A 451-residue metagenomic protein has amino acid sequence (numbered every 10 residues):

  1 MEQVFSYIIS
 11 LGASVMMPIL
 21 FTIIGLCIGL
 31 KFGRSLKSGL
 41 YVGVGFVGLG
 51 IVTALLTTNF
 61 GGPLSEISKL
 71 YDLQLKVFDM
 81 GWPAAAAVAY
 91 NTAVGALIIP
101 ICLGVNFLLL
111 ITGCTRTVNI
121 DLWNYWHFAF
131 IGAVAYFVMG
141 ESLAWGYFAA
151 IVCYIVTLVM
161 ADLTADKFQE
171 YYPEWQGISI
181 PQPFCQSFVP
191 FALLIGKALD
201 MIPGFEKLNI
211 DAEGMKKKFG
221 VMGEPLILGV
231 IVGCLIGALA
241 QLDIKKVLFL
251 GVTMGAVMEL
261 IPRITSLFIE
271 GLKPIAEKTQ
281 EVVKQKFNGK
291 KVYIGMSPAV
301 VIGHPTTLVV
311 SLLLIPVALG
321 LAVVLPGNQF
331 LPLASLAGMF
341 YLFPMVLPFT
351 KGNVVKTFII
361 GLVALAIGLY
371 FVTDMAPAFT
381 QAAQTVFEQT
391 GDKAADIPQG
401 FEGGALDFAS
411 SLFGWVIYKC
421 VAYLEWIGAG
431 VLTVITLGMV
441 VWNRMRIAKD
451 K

Functional and structural regions predicted by a protein language model:
M1-V52, A93-Y293, G303-P305, V310 (+2 more regions): Signature of multi-pass transmembrane helix bundles
G45, L49-A96: Membrane helical hairpin/interfacial module
V52, S65-S68, P83, K284 (+3 more regions): Generic preference for flexible, low-structure residues
L56-N59, L73-Q74, T92-A93, A161 (+5 more regions): Hydrophobic transmembrane alpha-helix bundles
L56-T57, L64, S68, M375-Q384 (+1 more regions): Membrane-proximal extracellular juxtamembrane segment immediately upstream of a following transmembrane helix
T58, Q74, W82, E259 (+3 more regions): A short glycine-/small-residue-rich loop at the edge of a beta-strand within enzyme catalytic domains
G61-D79, P274-S297: Membrane-interface interhelical connector segments
I111-V118, I294-D374: Hydrophobic alpha-helical bundle architecture
